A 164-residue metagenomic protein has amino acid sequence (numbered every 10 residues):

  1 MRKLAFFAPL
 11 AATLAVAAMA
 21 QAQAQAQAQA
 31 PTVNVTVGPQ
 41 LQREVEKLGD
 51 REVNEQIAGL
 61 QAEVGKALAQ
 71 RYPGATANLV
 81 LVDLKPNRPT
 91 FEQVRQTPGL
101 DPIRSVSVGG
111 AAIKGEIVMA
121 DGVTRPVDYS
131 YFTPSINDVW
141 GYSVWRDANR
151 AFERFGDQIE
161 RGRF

Functional and structural regions predicted by a protein language model:
R2-A8, A18-L60, A69, P73 (+3 more regions): A structural "domain/chain start" motif
A11-A12: Repetitive helical segments and hydrophobic/amphipathic motifs
D50, V123-Q158: Short secondary-structure boundary motifs at beta->alpha junctions and helix caps
I57, Q61, G65, N149-G156: Extracytoplasmic/secreted envelope proteins and their assembly/folding machinery, especially bacterial periplasmic
G65-A69, P73, E160-F164: Sec-exported extracytoplasmic/periplasmic mature domains
R71-D121, S135-V139: Surface-exposed short loop/turn segments
